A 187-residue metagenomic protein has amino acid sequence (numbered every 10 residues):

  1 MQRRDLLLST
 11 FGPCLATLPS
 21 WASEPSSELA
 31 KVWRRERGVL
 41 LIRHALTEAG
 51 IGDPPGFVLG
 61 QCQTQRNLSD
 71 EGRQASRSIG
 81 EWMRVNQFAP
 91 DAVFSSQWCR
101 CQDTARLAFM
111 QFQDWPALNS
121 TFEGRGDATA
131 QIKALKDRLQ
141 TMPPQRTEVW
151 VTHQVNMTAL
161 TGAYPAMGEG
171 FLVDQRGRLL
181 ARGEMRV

Functional and structural regions predicted by a protein language model:
D5-A22: N-terminal export signals
E24-R125, K133, A163-V187: Active-site-proximal alpha-helix that buttresses catalytic centers in soluble enzyme cores
R37-V39, P144-T152: Generic beta-sheet signal
N86-F88, M142-Q145: Glycine-rich phosphate-binding loop signature in dinucleotide/nucleotide-binding domains
I132-T141: A short, acidic, amphipathic alpha-helical segment used as a generic capping/interface helix at domain edges
A159-T161: Extracytoplasmic/secreted cell-surface and envelope-processing proteins
